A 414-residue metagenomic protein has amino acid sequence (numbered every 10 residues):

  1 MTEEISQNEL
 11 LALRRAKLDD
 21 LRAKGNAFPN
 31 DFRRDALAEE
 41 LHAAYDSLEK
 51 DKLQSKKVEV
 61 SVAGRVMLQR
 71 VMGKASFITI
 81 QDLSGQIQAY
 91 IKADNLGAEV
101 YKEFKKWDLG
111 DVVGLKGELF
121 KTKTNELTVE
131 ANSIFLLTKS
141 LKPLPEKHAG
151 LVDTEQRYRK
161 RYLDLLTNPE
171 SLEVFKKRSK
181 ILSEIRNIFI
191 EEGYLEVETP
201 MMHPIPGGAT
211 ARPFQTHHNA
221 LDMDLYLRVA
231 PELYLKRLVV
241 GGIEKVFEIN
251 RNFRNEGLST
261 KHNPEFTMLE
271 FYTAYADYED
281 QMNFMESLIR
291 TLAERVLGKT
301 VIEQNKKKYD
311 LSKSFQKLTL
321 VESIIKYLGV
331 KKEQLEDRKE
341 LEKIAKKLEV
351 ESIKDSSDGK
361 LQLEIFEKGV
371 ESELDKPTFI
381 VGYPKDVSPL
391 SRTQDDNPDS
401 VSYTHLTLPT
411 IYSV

Functional and structural regions predicted by a protein language model:
T2-E3, Q7, D20-L21, N30-D280 (+1 more regions): Class II aminoacyl-tRNA synthetase-like tRNA-binding/catalytic domains
A12-F28: A eukaryote-biased signal for short, well-structured alpha-helical docking elements
K177, Y226, D277-F284, S312-Q316 (+1 more regions): Short, contiguous, pocket-lining structural segments that sit at or immediately flank catalytic/ligand-binding sites
G207-P213, L288-L406: Metal-assisted phosphate- and nucleotidyl-transfer catalytic regions
H405-V414: Single conserved hydrophobic/aromatic residue that forms the stacking wall/gate of nucleotide- or nucleobase-binding
